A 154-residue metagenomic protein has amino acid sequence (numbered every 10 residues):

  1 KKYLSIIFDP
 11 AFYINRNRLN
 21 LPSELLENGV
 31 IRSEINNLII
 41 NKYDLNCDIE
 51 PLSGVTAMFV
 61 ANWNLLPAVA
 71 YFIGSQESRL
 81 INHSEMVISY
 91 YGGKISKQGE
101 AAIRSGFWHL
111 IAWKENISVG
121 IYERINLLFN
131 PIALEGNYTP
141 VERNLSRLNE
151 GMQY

Functional and structural regions predicted by a protein language model:
K1-Y154: General marker for long, soluble alpha-helical cores
